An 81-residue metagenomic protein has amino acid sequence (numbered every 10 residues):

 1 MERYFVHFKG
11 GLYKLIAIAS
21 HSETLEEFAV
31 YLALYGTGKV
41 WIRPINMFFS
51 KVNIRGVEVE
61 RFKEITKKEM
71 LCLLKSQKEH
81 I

Functional and structural regions predicted by a protein language model:
M1-I81: Mixed-charge, low-complexity intrinsically disordered regions
